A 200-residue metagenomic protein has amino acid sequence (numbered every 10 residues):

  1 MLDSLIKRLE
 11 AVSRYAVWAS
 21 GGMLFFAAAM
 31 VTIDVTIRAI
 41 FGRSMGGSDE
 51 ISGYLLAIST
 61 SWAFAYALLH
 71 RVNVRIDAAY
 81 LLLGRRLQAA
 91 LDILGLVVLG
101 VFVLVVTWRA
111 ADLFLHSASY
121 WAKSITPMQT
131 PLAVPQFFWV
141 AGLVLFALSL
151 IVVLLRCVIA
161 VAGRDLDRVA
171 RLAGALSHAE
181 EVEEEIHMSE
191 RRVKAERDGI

Functional and structural regions predicted by a protein language model:
M1-I200: Alpha-helical transmembrane segments and membrane-interface helix-loop junctions in multi-pass membrane proteins
